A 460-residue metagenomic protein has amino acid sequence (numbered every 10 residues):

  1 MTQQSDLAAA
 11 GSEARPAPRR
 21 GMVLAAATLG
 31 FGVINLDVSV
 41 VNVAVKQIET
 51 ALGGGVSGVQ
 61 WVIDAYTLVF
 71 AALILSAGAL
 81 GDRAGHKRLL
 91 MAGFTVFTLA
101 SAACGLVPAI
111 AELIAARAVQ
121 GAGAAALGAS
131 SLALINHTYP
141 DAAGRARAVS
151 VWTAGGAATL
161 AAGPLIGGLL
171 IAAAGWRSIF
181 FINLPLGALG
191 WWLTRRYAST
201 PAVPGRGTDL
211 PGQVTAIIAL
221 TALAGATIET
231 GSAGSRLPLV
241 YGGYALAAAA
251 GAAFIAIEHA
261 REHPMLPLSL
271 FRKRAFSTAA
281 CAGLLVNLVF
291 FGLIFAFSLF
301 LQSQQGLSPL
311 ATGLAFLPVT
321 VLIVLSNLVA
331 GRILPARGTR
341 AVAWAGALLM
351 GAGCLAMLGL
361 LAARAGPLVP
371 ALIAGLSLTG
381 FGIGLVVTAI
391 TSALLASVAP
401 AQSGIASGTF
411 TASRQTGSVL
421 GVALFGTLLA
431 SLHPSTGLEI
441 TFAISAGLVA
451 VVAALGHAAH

Functional and structural regions predicted by a protein language model:
T2-R195, R337, L348-G351, L355-L358 (+3 more regions): Transmembrane-helix bundle of Major Facilitator Superfamily
R20-N35, V41-V43, V56, G225 (+3 more regions): 12-transmembrane solute porter fold
I34, I63-Y66, F70, F97 (+13 more regions): Structural signature of transmembrane alpha-helices in multi-pass secondary transporters
A72, A126, I218-T221, G292 (+1 more regions): Residue-level signal for the membrane-embedded core of alpha-helical transmembrane segments, especially mid-helix
G78, P108, P140, Y197-T200 (+5 more regions): Short helix-capping/hinge motifs at transmembrane helix termini and TM-loop junctions
D82, L90, Q120, A202-V214 (+3 more regions): Alpha-helical transmembrane segments of integral membrane proteins, especially early/N-terminal helices
G128, A256-E258, G456-A459: Juxtamembrane cytosolic interface motif at the C-terminal end of transmembrane helices
S150, A172-A282, V289, L307-S308 (+3 more regions): Hydrophobic transmembrane-helix bundles of small-molecule transporters
